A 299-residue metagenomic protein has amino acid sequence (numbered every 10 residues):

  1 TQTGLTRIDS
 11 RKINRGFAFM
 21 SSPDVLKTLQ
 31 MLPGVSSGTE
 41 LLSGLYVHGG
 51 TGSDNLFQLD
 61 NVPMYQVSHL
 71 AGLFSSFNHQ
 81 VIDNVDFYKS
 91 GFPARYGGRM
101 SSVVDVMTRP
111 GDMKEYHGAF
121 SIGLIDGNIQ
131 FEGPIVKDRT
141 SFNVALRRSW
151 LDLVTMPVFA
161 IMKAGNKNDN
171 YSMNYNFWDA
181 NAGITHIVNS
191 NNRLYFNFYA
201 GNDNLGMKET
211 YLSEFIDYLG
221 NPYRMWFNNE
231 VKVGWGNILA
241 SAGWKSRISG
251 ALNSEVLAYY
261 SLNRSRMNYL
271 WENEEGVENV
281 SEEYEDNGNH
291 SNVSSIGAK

Functional and structural regions predicted by a protein language model:
Q2-P93, V103, R109-P110: Periplasmic N-terminal accessory/gating domains of Gram-negative outer-membrane beta-barrel systems
S10-R11, V67-S68, F87-Y88, G111-K114 (+5 more regions): Extracytoplasmic loops and strand-loop junctions of Gram-negative outer membrane beta-barrel proteins
F19, G38-T39, S121-G123, S172-F177 (+3 more regions): Short sequence motifs at beta-strands and strand-loop junctions characteristic of Gram-negative outer-membrane
L26, G44, N84, K89 (+7 more regions): Membrane-embedded beta-strand positions in outer-membrane beta-barrel channels/transporters
G72-S75, D83-A94, S102-G133, S141-R148 (+1 more regions): Short strand-turn segments of transmembrane beta-barrel domains in outer membranes, especially the first one or two
G111-M113, G127, L151-L153, D203-L205 (+1 more regions): Sequence/structural signature of outer-membrane beta-barrel proteins
I125-S149, K163-K208, K232-N253, Y260: Transmembrane beta-barrel wall of Gram-negative outer-membrane proteins
R193-R247, L262-N292: Flexible loop and strand-edge segments within Gram-negative outer membrane beta-barrel domains
